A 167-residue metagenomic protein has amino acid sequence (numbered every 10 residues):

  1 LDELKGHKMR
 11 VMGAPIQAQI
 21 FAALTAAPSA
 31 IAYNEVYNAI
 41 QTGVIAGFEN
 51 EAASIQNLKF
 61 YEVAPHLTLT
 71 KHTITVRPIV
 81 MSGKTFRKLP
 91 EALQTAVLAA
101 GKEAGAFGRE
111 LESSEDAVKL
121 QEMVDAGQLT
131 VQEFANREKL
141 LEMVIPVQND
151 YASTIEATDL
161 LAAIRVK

Functional and structural regions predicted by a protein language model:
L1-K167: N-terminal secretory/targeting leader peptides
